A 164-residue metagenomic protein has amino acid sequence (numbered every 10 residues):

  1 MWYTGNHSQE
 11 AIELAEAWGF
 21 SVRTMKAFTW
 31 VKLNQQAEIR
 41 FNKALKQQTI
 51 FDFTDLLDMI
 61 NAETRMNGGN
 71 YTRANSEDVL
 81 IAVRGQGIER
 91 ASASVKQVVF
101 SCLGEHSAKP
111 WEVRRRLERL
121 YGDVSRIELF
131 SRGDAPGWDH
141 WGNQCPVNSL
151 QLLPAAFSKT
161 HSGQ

Functional and structural regions predicted by a protein language model:
M1-T49, N61: Conserved Class I SAM-dependent methyltransferase catalytic core
M1-W2, T24-A27, I81, R126-S131: A structural signal for short, well-ordered beta-strand segments and their strand-loop junctions that often border
N6, N34, N42, N61 (+4 more regions): Detector for Asparagine
Q9, Q35-Q36, Q47-Q48, Q86 (+4 more regions): Residue-identity detector for glutamine
A17, A44, V98-V99, D134: Flexible domain-boundary/linker segments
S21-A27, Q48-F53, S149-T160: Short, Lys/Arg-enriched charge-dense amphipathic segments
K46-E128: Flexible, glycine-/basic-rich loop-and-beta segments that form/coincide with the SAM-dependent methyltransferase
C102-Q164: C-terminal substrate-recognition regions of SAM-dependent nucleic acid methyltransferases
